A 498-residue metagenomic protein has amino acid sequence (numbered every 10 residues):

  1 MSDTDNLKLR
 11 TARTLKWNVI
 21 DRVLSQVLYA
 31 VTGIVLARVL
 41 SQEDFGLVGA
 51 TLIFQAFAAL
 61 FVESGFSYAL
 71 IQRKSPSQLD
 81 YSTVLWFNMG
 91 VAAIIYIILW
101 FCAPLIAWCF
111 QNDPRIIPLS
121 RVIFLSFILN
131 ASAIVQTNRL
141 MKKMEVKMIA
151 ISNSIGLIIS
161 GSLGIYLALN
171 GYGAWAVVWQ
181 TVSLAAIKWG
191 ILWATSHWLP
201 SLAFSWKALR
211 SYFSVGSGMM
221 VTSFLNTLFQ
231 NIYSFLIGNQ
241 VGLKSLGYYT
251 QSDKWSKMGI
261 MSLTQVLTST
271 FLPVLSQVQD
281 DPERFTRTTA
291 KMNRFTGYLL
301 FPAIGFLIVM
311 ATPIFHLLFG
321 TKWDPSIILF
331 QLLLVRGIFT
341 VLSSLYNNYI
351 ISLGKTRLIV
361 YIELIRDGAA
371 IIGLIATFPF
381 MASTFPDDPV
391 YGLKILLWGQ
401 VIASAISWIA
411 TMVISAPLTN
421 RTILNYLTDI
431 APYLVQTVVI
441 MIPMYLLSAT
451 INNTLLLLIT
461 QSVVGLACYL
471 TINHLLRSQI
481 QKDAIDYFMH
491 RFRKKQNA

Functional and structural regions predicted by a protein language model:
M1-A30, Y68-I71, S75-W86, I116 (+5 more regions): N-terminal membrane topogenesis motif
M1-L7, T11, K147, G190-F235 (+4 more regions): Interhelical loop/hinge segments that connect adjacent transmembrane helices in multipass membrane
S2, Q55, N88-N231, Y445: Hydrophobic transmembrane helix module of multi-pass membrane transport proteins
S2-D5, A416-A431, I442-A498: Membrane-proximal transmembrane or re-entrant/amphipathic helices at the cytosolic face
L7-F66, V91-A103, S126, G156-I165 (+4 more regions): Signature of the first transmembrane helix
K8-A12, A69-Q78, I128-S152, Y166 (+5 more regions): Membrane-interface junctions at transmembrane-helix termini in multi-pass inner-membrane proteins
T14-Y29, G156, V177-L184, K188 (+8 more regions): Transmembrane helical elements of multi-pass membrane transporters/channels
A59-Q78, M141-K142, P200, S252 (+2 more regions): Helix-loop junctions and terminal segments of transmembrane helices in multi-pass membrane transport/translocation
